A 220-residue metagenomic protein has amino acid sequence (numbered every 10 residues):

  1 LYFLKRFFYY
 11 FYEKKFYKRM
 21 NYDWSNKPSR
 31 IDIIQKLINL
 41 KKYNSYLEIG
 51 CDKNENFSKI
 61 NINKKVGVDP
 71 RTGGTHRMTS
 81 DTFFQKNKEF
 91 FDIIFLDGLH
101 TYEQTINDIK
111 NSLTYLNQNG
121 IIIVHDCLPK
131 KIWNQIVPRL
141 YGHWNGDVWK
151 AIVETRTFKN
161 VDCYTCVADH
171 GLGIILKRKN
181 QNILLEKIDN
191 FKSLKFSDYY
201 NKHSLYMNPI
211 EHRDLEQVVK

Functional and structural regions predicted by a protein language model:
L1-F95, L99-K220: A short alpha-helical cap/connector motif
